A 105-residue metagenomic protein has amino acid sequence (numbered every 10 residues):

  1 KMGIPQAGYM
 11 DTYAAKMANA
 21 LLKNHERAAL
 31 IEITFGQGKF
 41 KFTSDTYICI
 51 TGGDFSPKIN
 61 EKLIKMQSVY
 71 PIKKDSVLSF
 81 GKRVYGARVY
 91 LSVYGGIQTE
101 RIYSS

Functional and structural regions predicted by a protein language model:
K1-S105: Conserved "landmark" site that anchors the functional core of diverse proteins
